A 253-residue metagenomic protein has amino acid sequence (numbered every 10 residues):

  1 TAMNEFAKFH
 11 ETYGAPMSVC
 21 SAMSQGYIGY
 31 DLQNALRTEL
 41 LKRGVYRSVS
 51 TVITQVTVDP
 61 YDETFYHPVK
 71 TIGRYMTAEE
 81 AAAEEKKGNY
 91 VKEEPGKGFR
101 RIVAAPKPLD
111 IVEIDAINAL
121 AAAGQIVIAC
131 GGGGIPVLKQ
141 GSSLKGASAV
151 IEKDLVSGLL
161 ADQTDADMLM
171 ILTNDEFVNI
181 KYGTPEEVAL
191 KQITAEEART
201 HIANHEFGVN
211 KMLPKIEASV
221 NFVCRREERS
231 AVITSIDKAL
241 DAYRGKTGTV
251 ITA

Functional and structural regions predicted by a protein language model:
T1-A253: C-terminal catalytic "cap/lid" subdomain
